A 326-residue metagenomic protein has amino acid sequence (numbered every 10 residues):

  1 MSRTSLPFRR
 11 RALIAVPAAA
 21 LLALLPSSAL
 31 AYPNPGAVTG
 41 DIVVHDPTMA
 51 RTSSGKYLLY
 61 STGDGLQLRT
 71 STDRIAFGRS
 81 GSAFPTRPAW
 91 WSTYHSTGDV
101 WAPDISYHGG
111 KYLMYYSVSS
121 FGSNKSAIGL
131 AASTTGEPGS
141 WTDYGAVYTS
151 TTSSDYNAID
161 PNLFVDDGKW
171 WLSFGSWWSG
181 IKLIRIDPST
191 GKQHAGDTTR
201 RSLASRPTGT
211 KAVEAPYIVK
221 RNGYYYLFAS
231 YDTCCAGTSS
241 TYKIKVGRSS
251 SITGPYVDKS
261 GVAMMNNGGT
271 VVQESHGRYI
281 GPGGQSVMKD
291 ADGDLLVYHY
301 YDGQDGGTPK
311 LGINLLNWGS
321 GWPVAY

Functional and structural regions predicted by a protein language model:
M1-A31: Secretory targeting and sorting signals
A31-Y326: Carbohydrate-active catalytic/glycan-binding domains of CAZyme proteins, especially the secreted or lumenal ectodomains
